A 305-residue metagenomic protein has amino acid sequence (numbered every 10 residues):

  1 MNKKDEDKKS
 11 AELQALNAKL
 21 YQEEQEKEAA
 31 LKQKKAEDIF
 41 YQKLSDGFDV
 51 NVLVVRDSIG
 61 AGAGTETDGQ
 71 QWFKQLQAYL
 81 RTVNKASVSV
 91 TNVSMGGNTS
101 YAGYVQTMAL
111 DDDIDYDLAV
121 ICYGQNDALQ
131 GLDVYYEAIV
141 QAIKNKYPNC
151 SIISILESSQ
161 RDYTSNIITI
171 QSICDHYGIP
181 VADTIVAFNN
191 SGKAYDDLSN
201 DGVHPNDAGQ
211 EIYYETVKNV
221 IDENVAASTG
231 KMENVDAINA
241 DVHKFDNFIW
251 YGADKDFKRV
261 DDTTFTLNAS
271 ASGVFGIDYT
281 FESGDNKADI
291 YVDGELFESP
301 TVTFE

Functional and structural regions predicted by a protein language model:
M1-E24, E28-A29, F48, L53 (+6 more regions): Intrinsic structural disorder
M1-L53, G60-E66, K218-E305: N-terminal secretory targeting modules
E6, S10-A18, Q33-K43, T67-Y79 (+2 more regions): Short, charge-rich amphipathic segments
D49-V54, I59-V134, D162-T164, R259-T264 (+2 more regions): Conserved SGNH/GDSL esterase-like catalytic core that processes O-acyl groups on lipids and polysaccharides
A86, A119, Y177, V181 (+3 more regions): Residue-level marker of intrinsically disordered, low-complexity segments enriched for small/polar residues
S87-V93, S154-I155, S228-G230: Surface-exposed patches in mature extracellular/periplasmic domains of secreted proteins
V105-A226, E282-D289, D293, F297 (+1 more regions): Alpha-helical cap/lid subdomain in secreted, periplasmic, or secretory-pathway luminal O-acyl-processing enzymes
